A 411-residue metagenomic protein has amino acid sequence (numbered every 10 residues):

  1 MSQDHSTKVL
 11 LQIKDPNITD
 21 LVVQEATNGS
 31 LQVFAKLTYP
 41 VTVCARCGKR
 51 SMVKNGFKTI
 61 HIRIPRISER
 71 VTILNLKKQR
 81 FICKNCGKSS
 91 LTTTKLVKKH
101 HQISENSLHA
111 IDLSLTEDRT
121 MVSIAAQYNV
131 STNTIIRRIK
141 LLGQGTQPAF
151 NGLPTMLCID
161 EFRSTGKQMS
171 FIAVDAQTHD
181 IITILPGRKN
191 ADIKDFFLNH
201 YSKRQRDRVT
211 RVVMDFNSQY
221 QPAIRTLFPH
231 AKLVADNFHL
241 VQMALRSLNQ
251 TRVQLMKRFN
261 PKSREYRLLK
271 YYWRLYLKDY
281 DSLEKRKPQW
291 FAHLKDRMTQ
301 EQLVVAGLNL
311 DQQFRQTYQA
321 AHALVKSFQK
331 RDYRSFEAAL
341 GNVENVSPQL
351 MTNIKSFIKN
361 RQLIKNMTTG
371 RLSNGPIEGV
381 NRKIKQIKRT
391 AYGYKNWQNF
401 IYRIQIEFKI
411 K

Functional and structural regions predicted by a protein language model:
M1-T94: Short, conserved DNA-binding cores of transcription-related domains
T38, L96-V97, R188-N190: A short, sequence-level motif marking secondary-structure junctions
V41, R46, V53, G166-K167 (+5 more regions): Acidic/histidine-rich catalytic cores and adjacent linkers of DNA breakage/strand-transfer/modification proteins
G48, H61-Q168, D207, I364-K365: Short, positively charged, Gly/Tyr-enriched micro-motifs that form contact patches at catalytic or ligand/partner
R137-R211, F216-A223, H230: RNase H-like nuclease fold core
A173-V174, L227-A231, L248-V253: Short secondary-structure boundary/capping segments
L240-P261: Short alpha-helix plus adjacent loop in nuclease-associated cores
